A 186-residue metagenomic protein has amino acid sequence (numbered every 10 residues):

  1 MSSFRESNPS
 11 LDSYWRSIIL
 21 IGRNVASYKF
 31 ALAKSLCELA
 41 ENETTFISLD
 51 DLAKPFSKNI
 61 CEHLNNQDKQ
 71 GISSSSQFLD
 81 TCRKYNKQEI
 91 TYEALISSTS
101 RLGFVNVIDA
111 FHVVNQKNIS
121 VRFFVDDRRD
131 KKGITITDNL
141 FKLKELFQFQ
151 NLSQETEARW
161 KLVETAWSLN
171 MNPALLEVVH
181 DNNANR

Functional and structural regions predicted by a protein language model:
M1-R186: Mixed-charge, low-complexity interaction segments
